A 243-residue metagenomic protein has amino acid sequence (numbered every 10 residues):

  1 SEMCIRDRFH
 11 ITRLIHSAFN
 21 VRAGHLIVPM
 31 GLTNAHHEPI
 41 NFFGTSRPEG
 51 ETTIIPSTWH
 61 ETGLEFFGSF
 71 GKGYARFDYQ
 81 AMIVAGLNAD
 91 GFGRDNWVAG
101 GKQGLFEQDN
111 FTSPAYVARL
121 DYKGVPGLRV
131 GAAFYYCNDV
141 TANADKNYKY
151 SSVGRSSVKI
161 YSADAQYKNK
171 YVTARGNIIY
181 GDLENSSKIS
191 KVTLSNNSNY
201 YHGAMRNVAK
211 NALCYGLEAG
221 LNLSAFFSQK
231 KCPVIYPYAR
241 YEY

Functional and structural regions predicted by a protein language model:
S1-E2, R6-A89, T112-V117, D121-R129 (+4 more regions): Outer membrane beta-barrel
R6-F9, A35-I40, G91-V98, T141-Y150 (+1 more regions): Outer-membrane beta-barrel translocator domains and adjoining extracellular loop/strand segments of Gram-negative
N41-F42, N88-E107, C232-Y236, R240-Y243: Outer-membrane beta-barrel transmembrane domain signature
S46-R47, G100-G101, S156, N199: General secondary-structure edge motif
E51-T53, G104-E107, M205-R206: Active-site rim elements
S57, E107-P114, V153-V158: Active-site glycine- and acidic-residue-rich loops that bind and position anionic ligands or nucleotide-like cofactors
Y122-Y243: Detector for outer-membrane/organellar transmembrane beta-barrel domains, recognizing the amphipathic beta-strand
